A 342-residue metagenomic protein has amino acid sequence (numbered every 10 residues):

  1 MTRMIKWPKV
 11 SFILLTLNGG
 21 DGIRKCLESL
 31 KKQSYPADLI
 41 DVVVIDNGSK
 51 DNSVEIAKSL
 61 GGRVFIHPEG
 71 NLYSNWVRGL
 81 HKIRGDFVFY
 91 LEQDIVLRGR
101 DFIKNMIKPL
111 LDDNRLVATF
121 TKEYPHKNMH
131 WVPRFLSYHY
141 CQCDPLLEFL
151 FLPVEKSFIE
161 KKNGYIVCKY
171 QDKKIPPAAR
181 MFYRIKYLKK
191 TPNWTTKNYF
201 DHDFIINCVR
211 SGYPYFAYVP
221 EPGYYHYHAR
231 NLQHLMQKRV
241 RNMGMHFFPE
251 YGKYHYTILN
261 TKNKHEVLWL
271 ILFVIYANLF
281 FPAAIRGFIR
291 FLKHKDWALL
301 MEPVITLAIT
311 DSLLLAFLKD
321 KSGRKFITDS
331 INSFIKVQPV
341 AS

Functional and structural regions predicted by a protein language model:
M1-S29: N-proximal low-complexity "stem/linker" segments adjacent to membrane-targeting elements
E28-L39: Short, acidic, metal-binding catalytic loop of nucleotide-sugar glycosyltransferases
D46-V54, V96: A conserved acidic beta->alpha catalytic loop
H67-I83, N105: Glycine-rich, basic loop-to-helix element that forms the pyrophosphate-binding segment of sugar-nucleotide handling
D86-V96: Short beta-strand-to-loop acidic/aromatic patch adjacent to the donor-nucleotide binding site
R100-P145: Conserved donor NDP-sugar-binding/catalytic core segment of glycosyltransferases
K197-I206: Acidic donor-binding loop at a coil-to-helix junction in glycosyltransferase catalytic cores that engages
V240-M245, I258-S342: Non-catalytic, C-terminal membrane-associated alpha-helical segments of glycosyltransferases
